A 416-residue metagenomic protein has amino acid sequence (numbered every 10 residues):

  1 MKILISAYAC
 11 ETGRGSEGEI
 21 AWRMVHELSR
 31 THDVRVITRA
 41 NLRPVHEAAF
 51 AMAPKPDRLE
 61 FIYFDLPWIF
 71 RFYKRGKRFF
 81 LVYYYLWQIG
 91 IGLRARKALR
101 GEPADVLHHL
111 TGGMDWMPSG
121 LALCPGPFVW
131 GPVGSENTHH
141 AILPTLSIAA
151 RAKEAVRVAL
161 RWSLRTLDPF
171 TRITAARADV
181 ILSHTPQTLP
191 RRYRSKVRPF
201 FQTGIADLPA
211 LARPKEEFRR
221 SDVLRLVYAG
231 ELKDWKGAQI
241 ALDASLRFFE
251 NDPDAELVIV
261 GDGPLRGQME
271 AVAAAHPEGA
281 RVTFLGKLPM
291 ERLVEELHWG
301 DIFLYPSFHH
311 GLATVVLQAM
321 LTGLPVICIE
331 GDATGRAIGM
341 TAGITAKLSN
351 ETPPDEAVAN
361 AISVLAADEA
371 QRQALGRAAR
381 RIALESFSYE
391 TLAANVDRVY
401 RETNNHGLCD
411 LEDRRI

Functional and structural regions predicted by a protein language model:
E19, L224, Y228-R247, P264-E270: A conserved mid-protein helix/loop that constitutes part of the nucleotide-sugar donor-binding site
R23-H26, L93, E136, R151-I181: Membrane-proximal helix-turn-helix segments that form the acceptor-binding/catalytic region of lipid-linked
E60-F61, W130, L160-P214, R220-S221: Donor nucleotide-sugar binding/catalytic pocket of nucleotide-sugar-dependent glycosyltransferases
Q268-L288: Nucleotide-activated donor-binding/catalytic signature segment of Leloir-type glycosyltransferases, i.e., the conserved
K287-L288, E295-G300: Short alpha-helical donor nucleotide-sugar binding micro-motif in glycosyltransferases
F308: Aromatic "clamp/platform" in nucleotide-sugar-dependent glycosyltransferases that forms part of the donor/acceptor
P325-I329, G335: Short hydrophobic beta-strand element within catalytic cores of glycosyltransferases and related nucleotide-activated
G335-S363, A370-Q371: Change "using UDP/GDP/dTDP sugars" to "using nucleotide sugars
